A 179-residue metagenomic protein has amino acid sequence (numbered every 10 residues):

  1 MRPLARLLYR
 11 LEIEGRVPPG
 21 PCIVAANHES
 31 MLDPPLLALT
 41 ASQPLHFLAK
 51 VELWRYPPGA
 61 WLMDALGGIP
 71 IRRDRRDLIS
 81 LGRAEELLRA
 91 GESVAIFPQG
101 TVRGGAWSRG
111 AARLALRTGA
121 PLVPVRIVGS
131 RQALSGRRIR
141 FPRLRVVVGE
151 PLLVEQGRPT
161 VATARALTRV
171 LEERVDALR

Functional and structural regions predicted by a protein language model:
M1-Y9, A60, D64-G67: Short hydrophobic helices that act as membrane-entry/anchoring signals
R2, P35, A60, A112-R113: Active-site phosphate/pyrophosphate- and oxyanion-stabilizing loops and adjacent acidic/basic residues in soluble
R2-P21, V154: A short, well-structured juxtamembrane/interface segment
L7, T40, A65, L87 (+1 more regions): Conserved catalytic core of Hanks-type protein kinase domains
L8-R16, L32-P34, L81-R83, R109 (+1 more regions): A generic local structural motif
Y9, Q43-L45, L66, E92 (+2 more regions): A structural micro-motif
R16-R75, R83: Catalytic core of membrane glycerolipid acyltransferases/transacylases, capturing the structured, soluble-facing
I79-R179: Non-catalytic C-terminal accessory region of glycerolipid acyltransferases and related lyso-lipid remodeling enzymes
